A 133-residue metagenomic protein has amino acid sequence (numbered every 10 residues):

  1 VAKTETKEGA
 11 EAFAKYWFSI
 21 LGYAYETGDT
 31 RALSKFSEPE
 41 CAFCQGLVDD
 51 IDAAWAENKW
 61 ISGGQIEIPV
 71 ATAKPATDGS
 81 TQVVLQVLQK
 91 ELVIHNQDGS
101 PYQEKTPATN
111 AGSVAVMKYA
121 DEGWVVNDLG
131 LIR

Functional and structural regions predicted by a protein language model:
V1-E57: Core segments of small alpha/beta cavity-forming domains
G9-E11, N58-I61, P101-E104: Intrinsically disordered, low-complexity segments enriched in polar/charged residues with Gly/Pro, especially when
A42, W60, V125-V126: Secondary-structure boundary/capping residues
V48, K59, N96-S100: Surface-exposed beta-strand edges and their flanking turn/coil or helix-capping segments
A56-T72: A short, amphipathic edge element
K74-R133: Exposed beta-sheet edge and beta->alpha loop/turn motif
